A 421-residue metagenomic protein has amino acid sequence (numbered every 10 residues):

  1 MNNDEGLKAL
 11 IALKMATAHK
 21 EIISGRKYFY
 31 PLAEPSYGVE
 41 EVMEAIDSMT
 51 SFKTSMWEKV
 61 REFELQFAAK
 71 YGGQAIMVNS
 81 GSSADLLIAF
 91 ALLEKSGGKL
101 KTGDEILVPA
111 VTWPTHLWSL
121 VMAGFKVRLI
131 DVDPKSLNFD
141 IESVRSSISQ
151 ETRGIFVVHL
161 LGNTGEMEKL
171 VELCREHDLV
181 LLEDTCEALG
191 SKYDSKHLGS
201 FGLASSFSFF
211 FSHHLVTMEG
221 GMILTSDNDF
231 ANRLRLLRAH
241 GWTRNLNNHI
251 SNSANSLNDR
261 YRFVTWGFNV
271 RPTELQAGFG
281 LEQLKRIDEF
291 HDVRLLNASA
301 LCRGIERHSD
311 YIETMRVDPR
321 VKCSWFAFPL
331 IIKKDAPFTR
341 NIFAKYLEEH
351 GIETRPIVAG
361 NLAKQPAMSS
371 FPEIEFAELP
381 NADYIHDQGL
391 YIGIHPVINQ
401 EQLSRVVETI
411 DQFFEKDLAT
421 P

Functional and structural regions predicted by a protein language model:
M1-T54, V264, G393: N-terminal "arm"/small-domain region of PLP-dependent enzymes with the aminotransferase-like
K27, A188-D194, F201-A327: Active-site region of PLP-dependent enzymes
K53, W57-E105, S119-V121, L129 (+1 more regions): Phosphate-binding glycine-rich loop
G124: Structured binding elements
K135-T217, M222-N232: Active-site phosphate-binding strand-loop segment of PLP-dependent enzymes
A188, D194-G202, S256-V264, V317-P319 (+1 more regions): Active-site-adjacent capping/gating segments
H240-S256, A300-I305, I342-E378, Y384-L390 (+1 more regions): Conserved PLP cofactor-binding pocket of PLP-dependent enzymes
D335-I342, N399-S404: Short, conserved charged micro-motifs
